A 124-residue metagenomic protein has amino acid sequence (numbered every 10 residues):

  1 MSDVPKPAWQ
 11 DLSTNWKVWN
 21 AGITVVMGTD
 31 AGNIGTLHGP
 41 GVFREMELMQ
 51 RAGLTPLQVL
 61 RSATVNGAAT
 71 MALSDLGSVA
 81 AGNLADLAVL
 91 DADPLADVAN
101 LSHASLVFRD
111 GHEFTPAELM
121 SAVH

Functional and structural regions predicted by a protein language model:
M1-A52, A117, V123-H124: Active-site neighborhoods of metal-dependent hydrolases
S2-P5, N66, L84-A85: Short, flexible loop segments at the rims of nucleotide/cofactor-binding pockets, characterized by
W9, L37, P56-L60, A69-A104: Acidic, glycine-enriched loop/beta-strand segments at the rims of small-molecule binding/catalytic pockets
M27, S62-V65: Alpha-helical transmembrane segments of multi-pass membrane proteins
L60-R61, M120: Generic structural signal for individual residues within well-ordered alpha-helical segments across diverse proteins
V107: Short aromatic-centered micro-motifs
